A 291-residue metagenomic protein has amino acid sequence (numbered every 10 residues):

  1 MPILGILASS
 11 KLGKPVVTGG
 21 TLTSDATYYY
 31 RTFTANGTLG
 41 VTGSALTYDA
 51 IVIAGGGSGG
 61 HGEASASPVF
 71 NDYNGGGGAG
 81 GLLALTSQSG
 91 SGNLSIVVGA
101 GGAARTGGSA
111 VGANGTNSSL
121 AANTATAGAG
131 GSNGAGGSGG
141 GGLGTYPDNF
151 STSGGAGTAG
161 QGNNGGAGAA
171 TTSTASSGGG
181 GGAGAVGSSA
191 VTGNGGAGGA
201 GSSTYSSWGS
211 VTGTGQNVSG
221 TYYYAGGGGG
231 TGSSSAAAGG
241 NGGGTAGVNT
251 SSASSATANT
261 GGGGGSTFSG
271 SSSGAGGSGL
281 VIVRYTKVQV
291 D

Functional and structural regions predicted by a protein language model:
P2-D291: Low-complexity, glycine/proline-biased repetitive segments and flexible coils/loops
